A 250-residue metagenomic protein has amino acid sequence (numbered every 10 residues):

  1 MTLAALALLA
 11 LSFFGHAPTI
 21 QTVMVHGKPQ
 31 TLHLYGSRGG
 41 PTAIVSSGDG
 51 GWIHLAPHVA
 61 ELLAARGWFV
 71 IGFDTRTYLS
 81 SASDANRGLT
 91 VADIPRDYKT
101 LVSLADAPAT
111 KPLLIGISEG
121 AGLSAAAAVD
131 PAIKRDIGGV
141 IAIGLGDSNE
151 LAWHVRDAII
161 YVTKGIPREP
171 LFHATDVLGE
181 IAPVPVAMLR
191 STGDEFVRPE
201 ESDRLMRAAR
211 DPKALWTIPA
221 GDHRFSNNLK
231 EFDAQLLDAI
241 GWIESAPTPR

Functional and structural regions predicted by a protein language model:
L11-S37: N-terminal cap/lid segment of alpha/beta-hydrolase-fold proteins
L63-A82: Conserved alpha/beta-hydrolase
N86-A107: Alpha/beta-hydrolase active-site loop
V102-T163, E169: Primarily recognizes the serine-hydrolase "nucleophile elbow" in alpha/beta-hydrolase and SGNH/GDSL folds
I181-A182, M188-R190, D194: Short beta-strand/loop motif that positions the catalytic acidic residue of the alpha/beta-hydrolase fold
G193-V197, R224: Acidic catalytic loop of the alpha/beta-hydrolase fold
R198-R207: Short alpha-helix in the alpha/beta-hydrolase fold that links the catalytic acid
G221-E231: Catalytic histidine-centered segment of alpha/beta-hydrolase-like enzymes
